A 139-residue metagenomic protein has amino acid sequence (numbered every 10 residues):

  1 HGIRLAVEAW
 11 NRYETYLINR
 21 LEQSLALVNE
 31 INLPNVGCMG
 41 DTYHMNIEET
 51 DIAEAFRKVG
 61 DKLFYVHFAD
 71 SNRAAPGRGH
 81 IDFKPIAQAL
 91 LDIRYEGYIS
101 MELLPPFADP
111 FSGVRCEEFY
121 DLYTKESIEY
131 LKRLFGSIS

Functional and structural regions predicted by a protein language model:
H1: An active-site-proximal structural segment forming one wall of the substrate-binding cleft that immediately precedes
A9-W10, L103: Short, well-ordered beta-to-alpha junction loops that form the rim of enzyme active sites and present histidine/acidic
W10-Y16: Surface-exposed cleft-lining segments at the edges of enzyme active sites
I18-G40, M45-S139: Histidine-acidic metal/acid-base catalytic patches
